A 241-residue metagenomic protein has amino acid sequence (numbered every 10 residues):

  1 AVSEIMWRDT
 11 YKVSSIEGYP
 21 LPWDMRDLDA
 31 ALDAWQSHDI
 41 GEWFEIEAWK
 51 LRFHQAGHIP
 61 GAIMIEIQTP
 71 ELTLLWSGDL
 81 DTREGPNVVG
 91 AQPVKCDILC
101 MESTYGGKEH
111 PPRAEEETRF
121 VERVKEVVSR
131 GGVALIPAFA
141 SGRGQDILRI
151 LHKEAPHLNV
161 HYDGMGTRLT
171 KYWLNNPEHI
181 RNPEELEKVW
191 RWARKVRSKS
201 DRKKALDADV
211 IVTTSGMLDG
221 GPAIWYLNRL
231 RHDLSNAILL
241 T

Functional and structural regions predicted by a protein language model:
A1-N159: His/Asp/Glu-rich metal-coordinating catalytic cores of metallo-dependent phosphodiesterases/hydrolases acting on
V121-T241: Hard-cation-handling environments
